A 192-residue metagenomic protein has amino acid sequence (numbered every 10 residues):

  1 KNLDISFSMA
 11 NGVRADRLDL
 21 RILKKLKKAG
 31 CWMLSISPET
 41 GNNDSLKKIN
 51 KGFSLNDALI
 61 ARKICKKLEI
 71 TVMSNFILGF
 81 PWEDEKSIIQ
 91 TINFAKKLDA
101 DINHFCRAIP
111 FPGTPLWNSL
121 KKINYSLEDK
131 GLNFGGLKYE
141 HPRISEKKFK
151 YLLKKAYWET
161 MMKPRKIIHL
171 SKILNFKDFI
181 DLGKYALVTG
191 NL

Functional and structural regions predicted by a protein language model:
N2-L174: A structural motif corresponding to the C-terminal lobe/cap of the Radical SAM core domain
K177-L192: Short, amphipathic C-terminal "tail helix"
